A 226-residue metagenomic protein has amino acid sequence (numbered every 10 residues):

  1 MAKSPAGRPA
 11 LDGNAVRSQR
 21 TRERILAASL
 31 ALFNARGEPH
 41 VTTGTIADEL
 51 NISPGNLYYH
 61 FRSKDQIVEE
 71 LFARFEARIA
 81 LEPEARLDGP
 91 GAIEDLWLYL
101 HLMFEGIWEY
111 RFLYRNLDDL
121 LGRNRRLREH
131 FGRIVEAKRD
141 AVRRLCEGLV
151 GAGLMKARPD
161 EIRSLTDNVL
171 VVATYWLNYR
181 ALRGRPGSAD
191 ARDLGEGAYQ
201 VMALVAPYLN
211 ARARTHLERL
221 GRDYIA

Functional and structural regions predicted by a protein language model:
M1-P9, N178-A226: C-terminal peripheral helix-coil segments that are non-catalytic and often amphipathic
N14, T21-A28, L165: N-terminal positioning helix adjacent to the helix-turn-helix/winged-helix DNA-binding module
R24, L32-Q66, E70: Helix-turn-helix
I25-F33, I79, M103: Short hydrophobic clusters on alpha-helical segments that form packing/core surfaces in small helical domains
A73-I79: Short, basic, alpha-helical segments at the C-terminal edge of helix-turn-helix-like DNA-binding modules
P83-L87, Y114-L121, L149, G153 (+1 more regions): Secondary-structure edge/capping motif, primarily at the C-terminal ends of alpha-helices and the immediately following
E84-F112, E129, T166: Hydrophobic alpha-helical connector segments
R126-A152, R163-N178, G195-P207: Amphipathic alpha-helical packing segments from all-alpha helical-bundle domains
